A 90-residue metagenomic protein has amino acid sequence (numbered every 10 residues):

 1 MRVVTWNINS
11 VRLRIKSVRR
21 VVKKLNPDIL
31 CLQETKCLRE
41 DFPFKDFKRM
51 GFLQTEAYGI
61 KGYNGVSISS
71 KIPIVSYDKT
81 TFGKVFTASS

Functional and structural regions predicted by a protein language model:
M1-T5: Extreme N-terminal starter segment of soluble prokaryotic enzymes
W6-N7, V22-E40: Active-site beta-strand/loop signature of hydrolases that rely on acidic residues for catalysis
I8-V11, I60: Short, surface-exposed acidic/glycine-rich loop or hinge patches that mediate macromolecular interfaces
R12-K24: Short, acidic/polar
T35-L38, P43-S90: Structured beta-strand-rich core segments of catalytic domains in phosphoester-bond hydrolases
